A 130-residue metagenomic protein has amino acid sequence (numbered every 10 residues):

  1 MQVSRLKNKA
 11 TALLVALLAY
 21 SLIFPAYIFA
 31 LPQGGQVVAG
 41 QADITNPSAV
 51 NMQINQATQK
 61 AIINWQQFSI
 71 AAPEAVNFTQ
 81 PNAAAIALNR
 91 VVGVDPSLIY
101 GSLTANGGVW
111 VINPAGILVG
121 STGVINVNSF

Functional and structural regions predicted by a protein language model:
Q2-L14: Bacterial N-terminal signal peptides that target proteins for export
V3-L6, Y20, P25-F130: Solvent-exposed adhesion/ligand-recognition segments of exported proteins
